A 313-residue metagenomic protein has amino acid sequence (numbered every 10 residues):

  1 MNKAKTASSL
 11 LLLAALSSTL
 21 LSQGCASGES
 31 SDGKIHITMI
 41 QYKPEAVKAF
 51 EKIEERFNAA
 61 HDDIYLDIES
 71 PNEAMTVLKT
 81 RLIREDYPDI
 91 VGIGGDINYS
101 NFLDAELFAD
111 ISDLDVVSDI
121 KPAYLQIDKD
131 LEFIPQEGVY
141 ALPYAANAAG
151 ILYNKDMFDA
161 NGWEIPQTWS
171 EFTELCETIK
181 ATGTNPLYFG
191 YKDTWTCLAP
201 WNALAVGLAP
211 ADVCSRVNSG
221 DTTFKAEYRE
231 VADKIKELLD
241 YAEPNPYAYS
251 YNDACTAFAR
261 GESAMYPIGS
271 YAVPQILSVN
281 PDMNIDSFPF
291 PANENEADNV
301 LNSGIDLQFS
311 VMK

Functional and structural regions predicted by a protein language model:
M1-I37, A59: Short, low-complexity disordered leader/linker segments with a strong preference for bacterial N-terminal type II
E55, A59-A60, Y65, A160-N161 (+2 more regions): Extracytoplasmic/periplasmic substrate-recognition and gating elements
R56, A60-Y124, D156, A160-Q167 (+1 more regions): Extracytoplasmic "Venus flytrap"/periplasmic binding protein-like
T80-R81, P88-D89, S118-M157, N185-F189 (+1 more regions): A structural signal for short loop-to-beta-strand junctions that line the ligand-binding cleft of periplasmic/secreted
G94-A149, T173, I179, P200-N202 (+1 more regions): Hinge/lid segment of periplasmic solute-binding proteins
D110-Y124, L208-E230, S278-V279, A292-V300: Short, solvent-exposed loop/beta-turn-alpha elements that line the ligand-binding surface or hinge of extracytoplasmic
Q136-Y144, A149, T173-G220, S263: Extracytoplasmic/periplasmic solute-binding protein
T178, N218-Y247: Glycine-centered hinge/linker elements that transmit conformational signals in sensory and ligand-binding systems
